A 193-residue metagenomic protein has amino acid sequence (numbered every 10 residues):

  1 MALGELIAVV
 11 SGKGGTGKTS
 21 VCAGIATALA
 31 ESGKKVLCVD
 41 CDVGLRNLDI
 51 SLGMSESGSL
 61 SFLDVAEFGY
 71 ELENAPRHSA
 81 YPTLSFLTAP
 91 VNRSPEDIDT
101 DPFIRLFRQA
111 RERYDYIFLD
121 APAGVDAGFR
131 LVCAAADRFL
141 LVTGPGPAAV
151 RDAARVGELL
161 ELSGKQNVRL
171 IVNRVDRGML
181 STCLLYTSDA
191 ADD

Functional and structural regions predicted by a protein language model:
L3-C41: Walker A/P-loop phosphate-binding motif and the immediately C-terminal alpha-helix
C38-E112: P-loop/Walker-type NTP enzyme "switch/lid" segment
Y114-G128: Glycine-rich phosphate-binding loop used to anchor ATP phosphates in small-molecule kinases, encompassing both
F129-G146: Inter-motif core of Ras-like GTPase G domains
G144, L170-L180: G-domain G4 guanine-recognition motif of GTPases
V156-S163: Conserved C-terminal guanine-recognition region of P-loop GTPase G domains, centered on the G4
Y186-D193: Conserved small/polar residues in nucleotide/adenosyl-binding loops
